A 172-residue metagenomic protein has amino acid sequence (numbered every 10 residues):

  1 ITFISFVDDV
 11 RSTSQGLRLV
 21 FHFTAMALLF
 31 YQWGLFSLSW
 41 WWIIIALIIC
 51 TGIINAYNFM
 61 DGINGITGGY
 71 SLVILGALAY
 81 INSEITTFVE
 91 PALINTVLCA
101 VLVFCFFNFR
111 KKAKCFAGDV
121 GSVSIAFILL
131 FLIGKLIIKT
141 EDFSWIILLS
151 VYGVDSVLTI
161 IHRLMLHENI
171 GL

Functional and structural regions predicted by a protein language model:
I1-T159: "…together with the soluble PPM/PP2C metallo-phosphatase catalytic core" -> "…together with the soluble PPM/PP2C
L158-L172: Cytosolic, membrane-interface loops and tails of multi-pass inner-membrane proteins
